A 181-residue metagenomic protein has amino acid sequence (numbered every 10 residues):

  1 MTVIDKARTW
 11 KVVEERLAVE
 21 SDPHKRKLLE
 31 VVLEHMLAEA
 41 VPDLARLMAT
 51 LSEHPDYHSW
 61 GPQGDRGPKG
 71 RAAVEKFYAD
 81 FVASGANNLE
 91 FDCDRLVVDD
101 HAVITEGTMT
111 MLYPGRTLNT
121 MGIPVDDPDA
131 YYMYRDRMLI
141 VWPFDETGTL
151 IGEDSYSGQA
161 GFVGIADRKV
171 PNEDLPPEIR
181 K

Functional and structural regions predicted by a protein language model:
M1-A49, E53: Short, low-complexity N-terminal intrinsically disordered segments enriched in polar/charged residues
M1-H24, V82-N88, D92-K181: A beta-strand edge to alpha-helix "cap/lid" segment located at domain peripheries
R16-L17, D56-K69, S84: A short gly/proline-enriched turn/hairpin at secondary-structure junctions
K27, A73, Y134: Soluble or luminal CAZymes and related metallo-dependent hydrolases
V31, H35, F77, M138-I140: Alpha-helical packing segments of well-folded alpha/beta enzyme cores
H35, R46-T50, P55-Y57, G70 (+5 more regions): Hydrophobic pocket/interface hotspot
Q63-K76, V98-D100: Short beta-edge strand/loop motif at the mouth of beta-sheet-based domains
K69-L89: Short, solvent-exposed helix-to-loop capping segments enriched in aromatics
